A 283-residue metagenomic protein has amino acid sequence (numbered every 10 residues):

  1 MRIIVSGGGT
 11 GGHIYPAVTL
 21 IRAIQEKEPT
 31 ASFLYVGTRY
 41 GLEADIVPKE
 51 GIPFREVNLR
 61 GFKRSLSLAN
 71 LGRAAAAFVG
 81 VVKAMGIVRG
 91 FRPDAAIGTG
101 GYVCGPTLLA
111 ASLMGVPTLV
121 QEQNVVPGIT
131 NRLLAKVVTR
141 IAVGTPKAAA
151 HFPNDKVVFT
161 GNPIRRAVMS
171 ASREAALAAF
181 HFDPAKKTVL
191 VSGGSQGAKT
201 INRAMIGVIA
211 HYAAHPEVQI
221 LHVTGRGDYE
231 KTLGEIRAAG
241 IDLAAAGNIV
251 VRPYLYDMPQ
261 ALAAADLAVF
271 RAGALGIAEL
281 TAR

Functional and structural regions predicted by a protein language model:
I3-T10, T30-A76, R226-D228: Conserved nucleotide-sugar phosphate-binding/catalytic loop shared by glycosyltransferases and other
H13-Q25: Short amphipathic alpha-helix
E28, I87-R92, F182-P184, A264: Glycine-rich phosphate-binding loop signature in dinucleotide/nucleotide-binding domains
L42, S112-E174: Active-site-proximal region of nucleotide-activated glycan assembly enzymes, centered on histidine/acidic-rich loops
I46, E50, R173-A175, F182-F270 (+1 more regions): Donor-nucleotide binding loops and adjacent catalytic segments primarily of GT-B fold Leloir glycosyltransferases
K83-A96, C104-L119, R132, K136-V137: Glycosyltransferases and closely related glycan-assembly transferases that use nucleotide-activated donors
L109, P259, I277-R283: Short alpha-helical segment that forms part of, or immediately flanks, the ligand-binding pocket in carbohydrate-active
M114, A263-A265, T281-R283: Conserved donor-binding/catalytic loop of nucleotide-activated donor transferases
